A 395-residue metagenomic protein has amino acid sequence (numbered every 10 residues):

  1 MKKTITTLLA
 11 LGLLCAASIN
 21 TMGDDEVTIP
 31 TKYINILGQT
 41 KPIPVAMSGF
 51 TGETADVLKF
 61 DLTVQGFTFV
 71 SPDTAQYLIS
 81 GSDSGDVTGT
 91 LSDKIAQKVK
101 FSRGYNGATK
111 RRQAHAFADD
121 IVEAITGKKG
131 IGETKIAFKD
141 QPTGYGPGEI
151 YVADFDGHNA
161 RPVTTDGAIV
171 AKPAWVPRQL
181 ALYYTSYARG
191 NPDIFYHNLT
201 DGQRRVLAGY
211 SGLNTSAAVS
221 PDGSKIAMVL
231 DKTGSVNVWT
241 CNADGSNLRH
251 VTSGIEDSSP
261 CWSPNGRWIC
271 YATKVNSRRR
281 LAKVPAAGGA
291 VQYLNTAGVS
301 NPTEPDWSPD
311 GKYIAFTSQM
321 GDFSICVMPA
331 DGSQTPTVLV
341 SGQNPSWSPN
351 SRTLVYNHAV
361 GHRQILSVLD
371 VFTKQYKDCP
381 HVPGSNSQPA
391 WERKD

Functional and structural regions predicted by a protein language model:
I19-F60: A structural "domain/chain start" motif
K59, A75-D120: Amphipathic beta-strand/beta-sheet edge segments enriched in Tyr/Trp
G66-Y77: Short acidic low-complexity segments
K129, D140-E149, T185-I194, G209-L213 (+7 more regions): A flexible loop/linker signature enriched in serine peptidases of the S9 family
G130-G132, P177-R178, P221-D222, P264-N265 (+3 more regions): Residue-level detector of Asp-centered blade-edge/turn motifs that repeat once per structural unit in beta-propeller
I136, L182-Y183, G223-A227, G266-C270 (+2 more regions): Hydrophobic beta-strand positions that form the internal "hydrophobic ladder" of WD40/Gbeta-like beta-propeller blades
D154-I169, N198-T215, C241-E256, V284-N301 (+2 more regions): Multi-bladed beta-propeller domains
